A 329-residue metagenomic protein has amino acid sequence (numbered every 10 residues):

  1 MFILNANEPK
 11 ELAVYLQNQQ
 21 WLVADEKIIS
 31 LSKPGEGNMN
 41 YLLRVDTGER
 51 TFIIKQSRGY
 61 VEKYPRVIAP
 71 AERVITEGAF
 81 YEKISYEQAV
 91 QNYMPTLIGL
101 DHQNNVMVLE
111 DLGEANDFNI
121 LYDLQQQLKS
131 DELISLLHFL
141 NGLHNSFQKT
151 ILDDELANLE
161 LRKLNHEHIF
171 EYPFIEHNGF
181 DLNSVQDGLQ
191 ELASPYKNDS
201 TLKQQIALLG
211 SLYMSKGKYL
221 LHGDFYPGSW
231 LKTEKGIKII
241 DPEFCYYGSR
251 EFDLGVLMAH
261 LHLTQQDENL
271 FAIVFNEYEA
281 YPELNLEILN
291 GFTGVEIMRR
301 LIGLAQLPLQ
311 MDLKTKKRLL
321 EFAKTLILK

Functional and structural regions predicted by a protein language model:
M1-P9, E155-L209, I302: Active-site catalytic-loop/activation-segment of kinase and kinase-like phosphoryl-transfer enzymes
M1-S30: Juxta-kinase regulatory segment immediately upstream of eukaryotic protein kinase catalytic domains
A24-G48: ATP-binding glycine-rich phosphate-binding loop
R44-E155: ATP-binding pocket architecture of kinase catalytic cores
Y64-R66, R73, K218-L220, L231-A272: Active-site Asp-x-Gly
A79, R250-Y281, T293-D312: Active-site activation/catalytic loop segments of kinase-like enzymes and analogous catalytic loops in related
E176, E283-K329: Helical subdomain adjoining the active site within ATP-dependent kinase catalytic cores
D224, G228-W230: Catalytic-loop signature of eukaryotic-like protein kinases
